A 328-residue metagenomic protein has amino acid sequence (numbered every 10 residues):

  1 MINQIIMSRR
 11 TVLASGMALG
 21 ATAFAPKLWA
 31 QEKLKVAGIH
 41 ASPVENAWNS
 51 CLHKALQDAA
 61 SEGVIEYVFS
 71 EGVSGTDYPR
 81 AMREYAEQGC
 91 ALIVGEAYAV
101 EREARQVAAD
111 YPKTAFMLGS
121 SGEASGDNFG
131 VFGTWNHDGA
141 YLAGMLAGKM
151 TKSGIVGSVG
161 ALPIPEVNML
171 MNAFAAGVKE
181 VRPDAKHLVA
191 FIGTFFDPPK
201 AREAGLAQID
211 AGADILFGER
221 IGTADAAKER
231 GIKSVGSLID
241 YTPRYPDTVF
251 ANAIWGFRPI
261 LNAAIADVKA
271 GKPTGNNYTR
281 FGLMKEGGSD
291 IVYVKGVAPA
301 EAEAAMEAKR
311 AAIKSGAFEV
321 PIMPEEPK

Functional and structural regions predicted by a protein language model:
M1-A23, W29: N-terminal secretory signal peptides
P26-G38: C-terminal segment of N-terminal export signals and the immediately downstream linker at the start of the mature
K35-A59, V68-Y78, Y98, P163-M169: Extracytoplasmic "Venus flytrap"
L56, L142-A185, V189, N277-A298: An alpha-beta-alpha
C90-A97, M117-G119, A211-I221, S237: Periplasmic-binding protein-like
A109-T134, L238-T248: Flexible loop/hinge segments that line or gate small-molecule binding clefts
A124-L146, S158-P163, P246-P259: Short beta-strand elements at the ligand-binding edges of bilobed clamshell
A270-K328: Hinge/cleft segment of the Venus flytrap/periplasmic-binding protein
